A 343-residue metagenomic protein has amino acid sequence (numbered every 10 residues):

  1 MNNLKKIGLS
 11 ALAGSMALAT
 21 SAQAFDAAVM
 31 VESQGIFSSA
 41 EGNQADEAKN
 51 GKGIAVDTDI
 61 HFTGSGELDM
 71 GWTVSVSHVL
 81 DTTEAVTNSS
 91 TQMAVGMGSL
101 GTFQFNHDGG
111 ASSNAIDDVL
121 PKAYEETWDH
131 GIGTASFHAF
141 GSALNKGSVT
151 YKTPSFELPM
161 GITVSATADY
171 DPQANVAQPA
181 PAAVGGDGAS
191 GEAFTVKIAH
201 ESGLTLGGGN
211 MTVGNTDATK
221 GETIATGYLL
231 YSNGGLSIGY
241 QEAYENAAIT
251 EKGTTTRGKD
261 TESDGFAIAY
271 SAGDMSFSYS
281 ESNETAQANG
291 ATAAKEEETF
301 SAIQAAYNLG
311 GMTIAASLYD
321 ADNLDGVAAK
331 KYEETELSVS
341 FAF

Functional and structural regions predicted by a protein language model:
M1-F343: Outer-membrane beta-barrel proteins
